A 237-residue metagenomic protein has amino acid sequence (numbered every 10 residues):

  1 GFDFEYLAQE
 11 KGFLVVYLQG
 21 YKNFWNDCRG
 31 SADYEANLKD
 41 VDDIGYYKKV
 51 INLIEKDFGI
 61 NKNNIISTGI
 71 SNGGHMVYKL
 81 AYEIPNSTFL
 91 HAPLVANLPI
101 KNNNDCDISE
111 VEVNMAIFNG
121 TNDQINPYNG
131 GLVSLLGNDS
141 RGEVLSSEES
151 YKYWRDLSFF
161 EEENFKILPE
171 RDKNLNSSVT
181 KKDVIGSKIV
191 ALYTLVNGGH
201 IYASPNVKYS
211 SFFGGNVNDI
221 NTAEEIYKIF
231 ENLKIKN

Functional and structural regions predicted by a protein language model:
G1-F4, L98-D107, L175-K181: Alpha-helical scaffolding within the catalytic cores of extracellular/periplasmic polymer-degrading hydrolases
G1-I66, M76-K79, E83, S204-F212: Serine-hydrolase catalytic machinery in alpha/beta-hydrolase-like enzymes
Q19-K22, N97, G198: Short beta-to-alpha linker loops that shape the active-site pocket of alpha/beta-hydrolase fold enzymes
N37-G45, S71, Y82, R141-L145 (+1 more regions): Soluble non-cytosolic domains of exported or imported proteins
K56-D57, K62-V113, Q124: Primarily recognizes the serine-hydrolase "nucleophile elbow" in alpha/beta-hydrolase and SGNH/GDSL folds
V113, K152-N237: Alpha/beta-hydrolase-fold serine-hydrolase catalytic core, especially in secreted/extracellular enzymes
I117-N119: Short beta-strand/loop motif that positions the catalytic acidic residue of the alpha/beta-hydrolase fold
D123-N126, H200-Y202: Acidic catalytic loop of the alpha/beta-hydrolase fold
